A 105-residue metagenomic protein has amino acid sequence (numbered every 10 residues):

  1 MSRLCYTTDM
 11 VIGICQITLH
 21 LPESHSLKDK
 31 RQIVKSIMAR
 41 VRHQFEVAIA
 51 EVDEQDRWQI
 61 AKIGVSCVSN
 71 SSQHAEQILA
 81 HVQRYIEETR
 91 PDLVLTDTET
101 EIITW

Functional and structural regions predicted by a protein language model:
R3-T7: Short, positively charged and aromatic/hydrophobic N-terminal segments
T8-M10, E54-D56, T89-P91: Sterically constrained small-residue positions within well-ordered secondary structures of folded domains
M10-A48: N-terminal first-folded block
I12, A50-S71, I102-T104: Short, charge-patterned binding micro-sites
G13-I17, I63, T96-T98: Hydrophobic residues positioned within well-ordered beta-strands of beta-sheet architectures
F45, A61, P91-V94: Residue-level signal for beta-strand positions within conserved beta-sheet cores that form or flank
V47-D53, T96-D97: A short linear hydrophobic-aromatic micro-motif
V68-W105: C-terminal structural segments of small proteins and small subunits
